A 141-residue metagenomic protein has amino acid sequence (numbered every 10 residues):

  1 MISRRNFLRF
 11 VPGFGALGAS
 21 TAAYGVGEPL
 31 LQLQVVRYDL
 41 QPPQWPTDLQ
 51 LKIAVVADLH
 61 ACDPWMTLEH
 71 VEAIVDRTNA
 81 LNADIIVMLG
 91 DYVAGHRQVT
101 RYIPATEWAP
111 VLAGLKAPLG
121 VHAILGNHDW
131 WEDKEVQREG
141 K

Functional and structural regions predicted by a protein language model:
M1, A19-A54, A73-D76: C-terminal segment of N-terminal export signals and the immediately downstream linker at the start of the mature
M1-L17: N-terminal secretory signal peptides and thylakoid transit peptides that target proteins across membranes
R9-G13, A23-E28, D58-H60, A94: N-terminal start-of-chain detector that recognizes signal peptides and the immediate post-cleavage beginning
V11, V36-Y38, P43, D48 (+3 more regions): Surface-exposed loop/turn and secondary-structure junction residues enriched for glycine/proline
L51-G140: Membrane-embedded segments
